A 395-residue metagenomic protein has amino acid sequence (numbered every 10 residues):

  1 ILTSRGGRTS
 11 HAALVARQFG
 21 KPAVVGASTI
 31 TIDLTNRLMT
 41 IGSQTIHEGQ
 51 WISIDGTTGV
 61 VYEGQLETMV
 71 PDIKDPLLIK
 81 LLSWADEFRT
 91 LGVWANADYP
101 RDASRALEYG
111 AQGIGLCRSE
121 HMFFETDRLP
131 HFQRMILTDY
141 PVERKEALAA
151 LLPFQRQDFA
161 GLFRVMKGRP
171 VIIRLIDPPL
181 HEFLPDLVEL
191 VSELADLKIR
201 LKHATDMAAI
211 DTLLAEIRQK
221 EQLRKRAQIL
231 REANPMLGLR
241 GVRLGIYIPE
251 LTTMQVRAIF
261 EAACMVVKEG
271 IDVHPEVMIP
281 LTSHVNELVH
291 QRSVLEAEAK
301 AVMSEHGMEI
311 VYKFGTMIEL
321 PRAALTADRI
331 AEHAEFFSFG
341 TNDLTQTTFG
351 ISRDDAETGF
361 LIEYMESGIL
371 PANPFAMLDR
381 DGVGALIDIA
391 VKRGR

Functional and structural regions predicted by a protein language model:
I1-Q44: Conformationally flexible catalytic loops at phosphate/diphosphate-handling active centers
S10, V61, Q346: Short glycine-rich, flexible loops that bind phosphorylated cofactors or substrates
A16, I52, I259: Residue-level signal for inorganic ion chemistry
R17-G20, G56, A263: Generic short alpha-helical hydrophobic face used as a protein-protein interaction/packing hotspot
T29-E63, Y140-V142, A147-A149, N373-G382: A structural-propensity feature for long, helix-poor, extended segments
T58, I73-K80, W84-R395: Conserved alpha/beta-domain cores
V60-Y62, T68-I73: Short, charged/polar, Gly/Pro-enriched secondary-structure boundary elements
